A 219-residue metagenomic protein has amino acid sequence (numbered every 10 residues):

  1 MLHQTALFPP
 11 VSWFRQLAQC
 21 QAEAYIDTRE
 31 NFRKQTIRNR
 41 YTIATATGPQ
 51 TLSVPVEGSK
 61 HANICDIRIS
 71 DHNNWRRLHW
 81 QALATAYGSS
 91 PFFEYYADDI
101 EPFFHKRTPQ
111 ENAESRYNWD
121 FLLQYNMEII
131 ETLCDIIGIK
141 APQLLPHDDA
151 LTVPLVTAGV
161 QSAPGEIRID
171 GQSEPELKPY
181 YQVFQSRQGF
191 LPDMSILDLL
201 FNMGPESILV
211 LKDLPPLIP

Functional and structural regions predicted by a protein language model:
M1-P219: Residues lining hydrophobic/aromatic ligand-binding pockets adjacent to catalytic sites
